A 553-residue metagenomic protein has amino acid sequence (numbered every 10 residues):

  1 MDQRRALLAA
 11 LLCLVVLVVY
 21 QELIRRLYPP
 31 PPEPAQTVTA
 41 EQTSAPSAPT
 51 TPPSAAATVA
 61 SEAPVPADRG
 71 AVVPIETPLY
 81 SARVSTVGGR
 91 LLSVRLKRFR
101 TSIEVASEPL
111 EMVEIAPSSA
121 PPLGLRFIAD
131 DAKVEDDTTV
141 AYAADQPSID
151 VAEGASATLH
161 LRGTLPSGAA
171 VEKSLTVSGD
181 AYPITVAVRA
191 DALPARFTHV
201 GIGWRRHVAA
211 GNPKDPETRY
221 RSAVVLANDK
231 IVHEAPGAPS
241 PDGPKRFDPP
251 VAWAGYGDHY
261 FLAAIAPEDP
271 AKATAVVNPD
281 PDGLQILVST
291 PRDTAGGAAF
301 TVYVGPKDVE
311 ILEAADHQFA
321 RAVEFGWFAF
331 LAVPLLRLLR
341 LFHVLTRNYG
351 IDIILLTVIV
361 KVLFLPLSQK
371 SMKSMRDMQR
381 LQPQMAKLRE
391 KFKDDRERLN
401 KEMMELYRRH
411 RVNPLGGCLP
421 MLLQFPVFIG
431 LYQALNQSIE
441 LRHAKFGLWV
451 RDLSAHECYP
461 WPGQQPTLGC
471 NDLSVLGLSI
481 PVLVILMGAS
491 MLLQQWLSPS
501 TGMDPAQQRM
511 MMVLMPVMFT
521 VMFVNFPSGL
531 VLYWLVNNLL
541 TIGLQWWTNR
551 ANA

Functional and structural regions predicted by a protein language model:
M1-E41, V84, V186-D191, W204 (+3 more regions): Helix-loop-helix
Y28-S61: Juxtamembrane proline-rich low-complexity "stalk" or linker regions positioned immediately after a signal peptide
A48-A55, G124, I149, S368 (+3 more regions): Intrinsically disordered, low-complexity segments enriched in proline/serine/threonine
P49-S85: Intrinsic low-complexity, intrinsically disordered segments
V59-E62, R69-G70, S148-D150, L161-T164 (+1 more regions): Intrinsically disordered, low-complexity segments enriched in polar/charged residues with Gly/Pro, especially when
D68, I103-V105, G168-A170, E324 (+2 more regions): Preference for short coil/turn "hinge" residues that link or interrupt alpha-helices
P74-R321: Soluble non-transmembrane domains of integral membrane proteins
